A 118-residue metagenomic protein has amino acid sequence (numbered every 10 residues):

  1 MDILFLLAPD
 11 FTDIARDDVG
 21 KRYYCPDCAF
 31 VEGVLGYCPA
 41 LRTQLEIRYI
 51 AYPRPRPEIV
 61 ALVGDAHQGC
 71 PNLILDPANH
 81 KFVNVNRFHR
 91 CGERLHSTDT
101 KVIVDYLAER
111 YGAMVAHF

Functional and structural regions predicted by a protein language model:
M1-F118: GST-like domain detector, emphasizing the conserved glutathione-binding G-site in the N-terminal thioredoxin-like
